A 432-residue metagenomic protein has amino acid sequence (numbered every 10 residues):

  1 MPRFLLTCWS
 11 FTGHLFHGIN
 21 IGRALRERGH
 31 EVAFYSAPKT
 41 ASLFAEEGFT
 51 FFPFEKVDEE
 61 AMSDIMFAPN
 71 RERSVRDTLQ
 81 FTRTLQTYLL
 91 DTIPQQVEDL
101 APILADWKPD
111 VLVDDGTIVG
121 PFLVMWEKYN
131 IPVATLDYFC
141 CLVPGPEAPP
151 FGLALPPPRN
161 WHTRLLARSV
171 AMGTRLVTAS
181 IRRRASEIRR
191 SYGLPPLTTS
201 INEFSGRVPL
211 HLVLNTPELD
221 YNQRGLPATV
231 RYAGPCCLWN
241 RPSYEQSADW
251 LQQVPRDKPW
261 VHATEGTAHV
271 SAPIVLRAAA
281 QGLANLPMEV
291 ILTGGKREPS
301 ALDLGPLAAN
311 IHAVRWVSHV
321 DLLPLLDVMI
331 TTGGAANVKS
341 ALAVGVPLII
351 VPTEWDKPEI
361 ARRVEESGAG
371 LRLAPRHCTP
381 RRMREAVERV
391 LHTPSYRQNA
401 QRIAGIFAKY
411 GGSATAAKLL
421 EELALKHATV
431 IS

Functional and structural regions predicted by a protein language model:
N20-G22, R315-R362: A donor-sugar binding/catalytic signature common to diverse glycosyltransferases and related nucleotide-sugar
F34-F81, W161, L166: Conserved nucleotide-sugar phosphate-binding/catalytic loop shared by glycosyltransferases and other
F67-P121, R164, R168-N202, G206-R207: Conserved nucleotide-sugar donor-binding subdomain of glycosyltransferases
L89-R164, E218-D220: Conserved nucleotide-sugar donor-interacting segment of glycosyltransferase catalytic cores, predominantly GT-B
W107, P380-S432: C-terminal amphipathic helix plus adjacent low-complexity, charged tail appended to glycosyltransferase catalytic
V133-Y221, P227-T229: Active-site-proximal region of nucleotide-activated glycan assembly enzymes, centered on histidine/acidic-rich loops
N215-V328: Donor-nucleotide binding loops and adjacent catalytic segments primarily of GT-B fold Leloir glycosyltransferases
W355-A386, Q398: Change "using UDP/GDP/dTDP sugars" to "using nucleotide sugars
